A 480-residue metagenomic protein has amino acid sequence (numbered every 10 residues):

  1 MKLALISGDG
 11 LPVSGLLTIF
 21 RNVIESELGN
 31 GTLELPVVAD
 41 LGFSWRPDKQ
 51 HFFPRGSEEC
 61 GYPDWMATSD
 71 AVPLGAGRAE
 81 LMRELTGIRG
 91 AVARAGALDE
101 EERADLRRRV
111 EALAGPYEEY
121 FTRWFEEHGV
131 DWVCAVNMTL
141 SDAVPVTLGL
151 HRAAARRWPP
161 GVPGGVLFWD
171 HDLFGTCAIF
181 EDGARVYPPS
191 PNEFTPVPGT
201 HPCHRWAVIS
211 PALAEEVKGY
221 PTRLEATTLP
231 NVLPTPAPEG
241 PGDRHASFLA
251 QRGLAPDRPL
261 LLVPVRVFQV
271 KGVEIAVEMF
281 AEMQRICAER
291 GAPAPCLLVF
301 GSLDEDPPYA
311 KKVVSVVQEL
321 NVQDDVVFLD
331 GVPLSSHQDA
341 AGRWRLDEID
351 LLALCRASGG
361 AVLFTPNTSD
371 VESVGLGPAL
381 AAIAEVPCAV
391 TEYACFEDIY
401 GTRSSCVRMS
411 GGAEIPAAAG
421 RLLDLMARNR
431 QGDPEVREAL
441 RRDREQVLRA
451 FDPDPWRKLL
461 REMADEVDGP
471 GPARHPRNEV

Functional and structural regions predicted by a protein language model:
M1-D64, R156: N-terminal subdomain of nucleotide-sugar transferases
L5, A246, A250, L254-K271 (+2 more regions): Conserved donor-binding/catalytic core segment of Leloir-type glycosyltransferases
L41-W132, V332-S336: A conserved catalytic-core segment of Leloir-type glycosyltransferases
A178, G183-T228, L233-D243, K312: A short, active-site helix/loop in glycosyltransferases that binds the activated sugar's phosphate group
A310-A361: Nucleotide-activated donor-binding/catalytic signature segment of Leloir-type glycosyltransferases, i.e., the conserved
A340, A413-A417, R430-H475: A charged, aromatic-enriched C-terminal amphipathic alpha-helix characteristic of glycosyltransferases across folds
V362-F364, P387-V390: Short hydrophobic beta-strand element within catalytic cores of glycosyltransferases and related nucleotide-activated
E397-A427: Change "using UDP/GDP/dTDP sugars" to "using nucleotide sugars
